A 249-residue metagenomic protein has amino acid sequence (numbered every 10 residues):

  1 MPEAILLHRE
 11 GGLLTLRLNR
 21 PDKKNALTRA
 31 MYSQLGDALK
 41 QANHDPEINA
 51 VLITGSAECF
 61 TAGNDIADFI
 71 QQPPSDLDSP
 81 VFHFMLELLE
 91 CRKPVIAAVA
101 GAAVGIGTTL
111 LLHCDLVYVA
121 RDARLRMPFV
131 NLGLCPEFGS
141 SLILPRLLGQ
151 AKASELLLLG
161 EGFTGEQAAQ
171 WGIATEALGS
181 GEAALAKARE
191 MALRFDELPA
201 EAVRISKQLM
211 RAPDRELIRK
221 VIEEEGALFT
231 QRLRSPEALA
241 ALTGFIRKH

Functional and structural regions predicted by a protein language model:
M1-S56, L86: Conserved CoA-thioester-binding segment of acyl-CoA-metabolizing enzymes
K40, E47, G55-E90, A103 (+1 more regions): Glycine- (often His-adjacent) and acidic-residue-rich active-site loop that binds/positions the CoA thioester
G63, F82, G105, C135 (+2 more regions): Glycine-rich phosphate-binding loop at the start of an alpha helix
E87-L132, P136: Glycine-rich beta-to-alpha active-site loop
L116, E155, L159-E161, E176: Well-ordered beta-strand positions
Y118-A123, A174-E223, Q231, P236 (+1 more regions): C-terminal long alpha-helix characteristic of the crotonase
L142-A151: Hydrophobic, secondary-structure "cap" segments at the distal end of domains
